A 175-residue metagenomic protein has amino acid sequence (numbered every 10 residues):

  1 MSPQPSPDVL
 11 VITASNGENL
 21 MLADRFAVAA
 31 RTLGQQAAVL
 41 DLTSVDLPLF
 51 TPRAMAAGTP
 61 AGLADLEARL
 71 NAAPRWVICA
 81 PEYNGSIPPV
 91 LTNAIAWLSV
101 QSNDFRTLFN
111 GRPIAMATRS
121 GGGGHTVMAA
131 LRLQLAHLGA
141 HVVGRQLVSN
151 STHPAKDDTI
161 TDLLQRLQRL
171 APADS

Functional and structural regions predicted by a protein language model:
M1-P7, A27, H141-S175: Glycine-rich phosphate/pyrophosphate-binding loop and the adjoining helix
S2-Q35: N-terminal beta1-alpha1 ligand-phosphate binding loop
A14-N16, L42, R119-G121: Cofactor-binding loop segments of dinucleotide-utilizing enzymes, especially the Rossmann-like FAD- and NAD(P)+-binding
R31, Q35, V100-N103, A136 (+2 more regions): Generic secondary-structure signature for well-ordered alpha-helical cores
G34-S44, L49, H141-N150: Short beta-strand elements in bilobed, periplasmic/extracellular small-molecule ligand-binding domains
L42-P60, K156: N-terminal beta-loop-helix "entrance" segment that forms/cooperates in small-molecule cofactor or anionic ligand
G58-L138: Helix-loop-strand module that forms the ligand-binding subsite of alpha/beta enzymes
